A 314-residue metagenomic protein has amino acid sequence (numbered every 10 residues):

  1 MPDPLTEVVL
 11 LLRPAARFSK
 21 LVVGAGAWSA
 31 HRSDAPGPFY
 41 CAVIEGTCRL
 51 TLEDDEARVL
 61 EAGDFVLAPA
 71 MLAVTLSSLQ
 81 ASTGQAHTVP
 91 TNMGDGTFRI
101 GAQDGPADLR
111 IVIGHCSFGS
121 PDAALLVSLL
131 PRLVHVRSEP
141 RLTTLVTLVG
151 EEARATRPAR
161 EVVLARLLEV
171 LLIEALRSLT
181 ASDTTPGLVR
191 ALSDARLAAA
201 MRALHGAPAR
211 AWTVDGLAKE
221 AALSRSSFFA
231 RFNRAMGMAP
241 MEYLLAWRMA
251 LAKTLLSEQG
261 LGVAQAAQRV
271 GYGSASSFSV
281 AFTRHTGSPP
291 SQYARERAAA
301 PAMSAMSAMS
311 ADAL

Functional and structural regions predicted by a protein language model:
M1-F65, M71-A102: Generic protein-terminus/edge-of-domain signal
Y40, G46, G63-D64, G114 (+3 more regions): Short hydrophobic/aromatic patches on the structural cores and recognition surfaces of FHA
G46, L79, E152-A155, A207 (+3 more regions): Generic structural signal for alpha-helix termini and adjacent loop/cap motifs
V66-P69, I111-I113: Short hydrophobic-aromatic micro-motifs
G101-I111: Glycine- and charge-enriched low-complexity intrinsically disordered segments
V112-A124, S128-G206: An amphipathic alpha-helical interaction segment
V170, E174-T180, A199-A250, L255 (+1 more regions): Basic/polar phosphate-binding segments, predominantly the helix-turn-helix DNA-binding elements of transcriptional
A300-A311: Compositionally biased, intrinsically disordered low-complexity segments enriched for polar/charged residues
